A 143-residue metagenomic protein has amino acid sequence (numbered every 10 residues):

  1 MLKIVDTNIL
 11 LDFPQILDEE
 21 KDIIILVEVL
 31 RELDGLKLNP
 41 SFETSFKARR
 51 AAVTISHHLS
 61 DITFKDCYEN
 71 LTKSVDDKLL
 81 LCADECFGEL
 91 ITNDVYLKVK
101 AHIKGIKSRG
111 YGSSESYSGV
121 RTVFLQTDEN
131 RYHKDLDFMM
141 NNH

Functional and structural regions predicted by a protein language model:
M1-E89, V95-N142: Active-site-proximal, substrate-binding regions of enzyme catalytic domains and RNA-binding/basic surfaces
